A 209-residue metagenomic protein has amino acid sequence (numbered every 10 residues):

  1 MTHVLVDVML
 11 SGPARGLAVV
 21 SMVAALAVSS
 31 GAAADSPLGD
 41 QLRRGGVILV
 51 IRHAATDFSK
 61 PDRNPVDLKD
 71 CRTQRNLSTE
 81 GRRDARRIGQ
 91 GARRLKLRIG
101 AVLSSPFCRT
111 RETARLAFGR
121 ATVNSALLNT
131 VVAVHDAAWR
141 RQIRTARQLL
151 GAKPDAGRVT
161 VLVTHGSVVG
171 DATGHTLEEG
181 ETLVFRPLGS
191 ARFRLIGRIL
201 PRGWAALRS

Functional and structural regions predicted by a protein language model:
T2-V20: Bacterial N-terminal signal peptides that target proteins for export
V28-S30: N-terminal signal peptide c-region/cleavage motif recognized by signal peptidases
D35-S125, T130-D136, H175-S209: Active-site-proximal alpha-helix that buttresses catalytic centers in soluble enzyme cores
G46-I48, R158-T164: Generic beta-sheet signal
V134-R144: Luminal/periplasmic acceptor-recognition loop/helix of membrane-associated glycosyltransferases
Q142-P154: A short, acidic, amphipathic alpha-helical segment used as a generic capping/interface helix at domain edges
A152-R158, P187-G189: A short, structured loop/turn motif at beta-sheet edges
